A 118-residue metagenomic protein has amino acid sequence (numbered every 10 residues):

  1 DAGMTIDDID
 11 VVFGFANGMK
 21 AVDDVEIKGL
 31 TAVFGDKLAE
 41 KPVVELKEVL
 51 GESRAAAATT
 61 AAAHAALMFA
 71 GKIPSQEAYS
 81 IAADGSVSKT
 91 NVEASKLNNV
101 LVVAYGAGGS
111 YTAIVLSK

Functional and structural regions predicted by a protein language model:
D1, I6-K118: Claisen-condensing/thiolase-fold acyl-transfer catalytic domains that form or cleave C-C bonds in fatty acid
